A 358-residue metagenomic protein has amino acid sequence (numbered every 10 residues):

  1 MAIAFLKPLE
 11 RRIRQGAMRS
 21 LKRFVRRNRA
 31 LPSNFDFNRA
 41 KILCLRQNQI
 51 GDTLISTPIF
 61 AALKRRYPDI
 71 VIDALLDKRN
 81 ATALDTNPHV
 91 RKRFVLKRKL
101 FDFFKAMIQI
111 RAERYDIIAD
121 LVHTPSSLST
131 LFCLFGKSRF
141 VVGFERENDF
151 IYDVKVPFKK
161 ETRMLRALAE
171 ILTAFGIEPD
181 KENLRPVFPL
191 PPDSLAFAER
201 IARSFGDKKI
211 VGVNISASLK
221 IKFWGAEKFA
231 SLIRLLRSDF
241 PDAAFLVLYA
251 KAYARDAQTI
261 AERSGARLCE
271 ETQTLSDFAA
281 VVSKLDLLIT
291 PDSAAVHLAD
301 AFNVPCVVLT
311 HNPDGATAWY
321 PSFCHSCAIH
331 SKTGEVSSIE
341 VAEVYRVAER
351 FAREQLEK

Functional and structural regions predicted by a protein language model:
M1-K358: Catalytic machinery of carbohydrate-active enzymes, primarily nucleotide-sugar-dependent glycosyltransferases
